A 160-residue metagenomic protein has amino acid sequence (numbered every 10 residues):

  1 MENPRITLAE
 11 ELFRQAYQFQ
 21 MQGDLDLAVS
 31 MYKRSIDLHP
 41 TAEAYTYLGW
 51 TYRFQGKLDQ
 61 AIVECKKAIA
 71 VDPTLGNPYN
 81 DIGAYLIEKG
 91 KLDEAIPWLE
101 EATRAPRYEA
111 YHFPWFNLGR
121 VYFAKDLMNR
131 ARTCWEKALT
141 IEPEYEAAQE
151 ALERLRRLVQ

Functional and structural regions predicted by a protein language model:
M1-A9, R120, A124, M128-Q160: Terminal, low-structured helical/coil segments at or just beyond the last alpha-helical repeat
R5-E43, Y47, F54: Alpha-helical segment of the N-proximal tetratricopeptide repeat
M21-M31, F54-K67, K89-R104, K125-K137 (+1 more regions): Structural signature of tandem alpha-helical TPR/SEL1-like repeats, specifically the intra-repeat loop/turn
H39-P40, P73, R107-E109, P143: Short coil turns that delineate tetratricopeptide repeat
A44-Y45, P78, H112-P114, A148: TPR alpha-solenoid repeat register
